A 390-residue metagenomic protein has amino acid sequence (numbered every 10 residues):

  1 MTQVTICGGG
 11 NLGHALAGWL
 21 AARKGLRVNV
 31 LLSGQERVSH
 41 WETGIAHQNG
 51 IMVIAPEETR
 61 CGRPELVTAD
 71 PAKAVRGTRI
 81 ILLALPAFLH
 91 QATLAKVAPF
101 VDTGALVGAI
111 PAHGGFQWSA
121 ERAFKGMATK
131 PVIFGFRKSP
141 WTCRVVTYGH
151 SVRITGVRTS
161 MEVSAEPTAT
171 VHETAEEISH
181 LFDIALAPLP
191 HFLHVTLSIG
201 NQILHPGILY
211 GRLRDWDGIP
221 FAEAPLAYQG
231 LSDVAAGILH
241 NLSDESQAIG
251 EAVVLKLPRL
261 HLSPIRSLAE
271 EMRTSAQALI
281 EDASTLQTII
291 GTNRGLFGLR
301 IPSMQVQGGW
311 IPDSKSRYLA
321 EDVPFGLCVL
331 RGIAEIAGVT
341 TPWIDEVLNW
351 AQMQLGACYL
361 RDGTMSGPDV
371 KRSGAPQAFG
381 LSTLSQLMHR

Functional and structural regions predicted by a protein language model:
M1-I54: NAD(P)+-binding Rossmann beta1-loop-alpha1 motif at the extreme N-terminus of oxidoreductases
C7, A15, G115, A169 (+5 more regions): Conserved active-site and cofactor/substrate-binding residues in soluble primary-metabolism enzymes
G8, L32, L85, P111 (+1 more regions): Short beta-strand/turn micro-motifs composed of small residues that flank or help shape donor/cofactor-binding pockets
E58-G104, G108: Rossmann-like NAD(P)-binding element
A87-H150: Rossmann-like NAD(P)(H) cofactor-binding subdomain of soluble oxidoreductases
P140-E251, S373-H389: Substrate/ligand-engaging "lid" and interaction regions
A185, L193-C328, A337: C-terminal substrate-binding/catalytic lobe of Rossmann-fold NAD(P)-dependent dehydrogenases
I289-R390: Long, positively charged, glycine-interspersed low-complexity recognition regions
